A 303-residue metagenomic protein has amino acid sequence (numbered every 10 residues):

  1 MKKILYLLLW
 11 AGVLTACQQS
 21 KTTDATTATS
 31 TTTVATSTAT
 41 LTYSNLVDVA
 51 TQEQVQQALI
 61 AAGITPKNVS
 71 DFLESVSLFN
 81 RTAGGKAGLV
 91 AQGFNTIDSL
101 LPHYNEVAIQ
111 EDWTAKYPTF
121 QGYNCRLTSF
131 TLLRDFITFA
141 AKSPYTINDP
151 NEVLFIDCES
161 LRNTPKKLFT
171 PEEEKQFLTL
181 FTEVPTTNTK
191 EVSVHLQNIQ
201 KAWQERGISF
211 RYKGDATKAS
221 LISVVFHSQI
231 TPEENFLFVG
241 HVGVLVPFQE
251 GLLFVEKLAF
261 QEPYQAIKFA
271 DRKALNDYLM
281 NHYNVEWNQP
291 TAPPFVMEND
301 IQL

Functional and structural regions predicted by a protein language model:
K2-W10: Sec-dependent signal peptide recognition, specifically the positively charged N-region followed immediately by
V13-A16: C-terminal motif of bacterial Sec signal peptides marking the signal peptidase cleavage site
Q18-S20: Bacterial signal peptide processing site
T23-L46: Post-signal peptide N-terminal segment of mature Sec-exported envelope proteins
A61, N68-S228, F236-G240, P247-Q261: Acidic/His-rich structured neighborhood in mature extracellular/periplasmic domains
L253-Q261, A270-L303: Low-complexity, Gly/Ser/Thr/Pro-rich intrinsically disordered linker/tail segments
